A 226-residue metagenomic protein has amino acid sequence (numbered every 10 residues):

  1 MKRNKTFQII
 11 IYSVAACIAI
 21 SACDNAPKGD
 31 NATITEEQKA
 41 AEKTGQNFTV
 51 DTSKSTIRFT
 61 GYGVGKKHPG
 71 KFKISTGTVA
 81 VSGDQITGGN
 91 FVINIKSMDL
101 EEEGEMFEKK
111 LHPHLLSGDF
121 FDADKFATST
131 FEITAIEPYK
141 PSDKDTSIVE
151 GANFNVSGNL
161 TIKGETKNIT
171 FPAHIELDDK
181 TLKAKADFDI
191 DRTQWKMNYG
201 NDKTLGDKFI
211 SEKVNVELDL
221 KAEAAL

Functional and structural regions predicted by a protein language model:
K2-I10: Bacterial N-terminal signal peptides that target proteins for export
I11-A16: Hydrophobic helical h-region of N-terminal Sec-dependent signal peptides in bacterial secretory/periplasmic proteins
I18-A22: C-terminal motif of bacterial Sec signal peptides marking the signal peptidase cleavage site
C23-L226: Low-complexity, acidic/polar, glycine-enriched regions of mature
